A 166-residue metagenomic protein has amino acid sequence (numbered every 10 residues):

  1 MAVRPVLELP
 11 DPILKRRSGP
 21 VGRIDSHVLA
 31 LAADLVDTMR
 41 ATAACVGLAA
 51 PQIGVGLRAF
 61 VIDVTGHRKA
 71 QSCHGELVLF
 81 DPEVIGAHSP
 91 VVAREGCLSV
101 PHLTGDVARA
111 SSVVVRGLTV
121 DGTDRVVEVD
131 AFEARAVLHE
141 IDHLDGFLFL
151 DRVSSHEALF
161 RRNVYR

Functional and structural regions predicted by a protein language model:
M1-R166: Positively charged
